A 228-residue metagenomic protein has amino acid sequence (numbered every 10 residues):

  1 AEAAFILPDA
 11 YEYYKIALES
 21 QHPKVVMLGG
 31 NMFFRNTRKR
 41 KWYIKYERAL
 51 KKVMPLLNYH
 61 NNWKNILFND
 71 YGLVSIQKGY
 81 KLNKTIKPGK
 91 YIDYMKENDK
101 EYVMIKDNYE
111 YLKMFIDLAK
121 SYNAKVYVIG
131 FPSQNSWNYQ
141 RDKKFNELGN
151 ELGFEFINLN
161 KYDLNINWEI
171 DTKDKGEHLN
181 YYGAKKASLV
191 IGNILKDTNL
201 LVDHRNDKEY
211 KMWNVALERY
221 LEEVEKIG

Functional and structural regions predicted by a protein language model:
A1-A3, G29-N31, I129-P132, L159-Y162 (+1 more regions): Active-site-proximal beta-strand/loop segments in catalytic clefts of secreted hydrolases
A1-P55: Membrane-embedded segments
A4-P8, Y102-E110, S136-Y139, H178-K186: Soluble non-cytosolic domains of exported or imported proteins
A10-Y13, P55, Y59, N108-Y111 (+5 more regions): Stable alpha-helical elements in mature extracytoplasmic
E19-H22, D117-S121, G192, K196: Sec-exported extracytoplasmic/periplasmic mature domains
G30, N36-A124, H204-G228: Secreted/periplasmic serine-hydrolase-like ester/acetyl group-modifying domain
G89-E169: Flexible, glycine-rich surface segments
K143-K211, E223: C-terminal regions of proteins
